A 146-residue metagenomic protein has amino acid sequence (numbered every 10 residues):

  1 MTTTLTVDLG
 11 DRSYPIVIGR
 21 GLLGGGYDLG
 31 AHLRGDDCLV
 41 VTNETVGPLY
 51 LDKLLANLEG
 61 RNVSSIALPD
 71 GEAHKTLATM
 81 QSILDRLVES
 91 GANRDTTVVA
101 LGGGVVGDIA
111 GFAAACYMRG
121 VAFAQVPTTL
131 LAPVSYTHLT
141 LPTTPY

Functional and structural regions predicted by a protein language model:
M1-T97: ATP/NTP phosphate-donor binding region
G24, G47-P48, V105-G107, P145: Glycine-rich nucleotide phosphate-binding loop and flanking beta-alpha elements of Rossmann-like dinucleotide-binding
K75-L139: Glycine/threonine-rich beta-strand-loop-alpha-helix active-site module that forms ligand/phosphate-binding
H138-Y146: Single conserved hydrophobic/aromatic residue that forms the stacking wall/gate of nucleotide- or nucleobase-binding
